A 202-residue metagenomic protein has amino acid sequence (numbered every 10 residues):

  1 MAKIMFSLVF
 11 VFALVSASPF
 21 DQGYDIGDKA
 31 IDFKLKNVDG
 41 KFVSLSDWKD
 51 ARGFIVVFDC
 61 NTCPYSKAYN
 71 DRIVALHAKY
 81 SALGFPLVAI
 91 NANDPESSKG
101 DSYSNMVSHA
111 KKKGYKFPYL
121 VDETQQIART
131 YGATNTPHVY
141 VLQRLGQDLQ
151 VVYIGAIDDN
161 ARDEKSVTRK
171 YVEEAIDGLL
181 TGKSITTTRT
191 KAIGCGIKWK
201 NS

Functional and structural regions predicted by a protein language model:
I4-L14: Sec-dependent N-terminal signal peptides
S18-S46: N-terminal "domain-start" segment that seeds a small globular fold
S44-K67, I176: Short active-site neighborhood of thiol/selenol oxidoreductases, capturing the structured segment around
A51-G53, A82-L87, G114-P118, T136: Loop/turn elements at helix/coil->beta-strand transitions in domains of secreted/extracellular proteins
C60-Y69, V139, C195-K198, S202: Short, thiol/selenol-centered motifs that function as redox-active sites or metal-ligating centers
K67-K112, E123-T130: Structural microenvironment flanking redox-active thiols in thiol-disulfide oxidoreductases
V107-V151: Short, internal strand/loop/helix patches that form the active-site neighborhood or redox-interaction surface
V141-S202: Thiol-/selenol-based redox modules, centered on thioredoxin-like and closely related oxidoreductase domains
